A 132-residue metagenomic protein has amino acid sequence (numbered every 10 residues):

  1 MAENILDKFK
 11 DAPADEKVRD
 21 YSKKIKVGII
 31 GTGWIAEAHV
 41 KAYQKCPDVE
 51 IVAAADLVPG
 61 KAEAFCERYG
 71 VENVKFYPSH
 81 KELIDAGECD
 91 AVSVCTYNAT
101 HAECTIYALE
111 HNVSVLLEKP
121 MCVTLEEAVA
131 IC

Functional and structural regions predicted by a protein language model:
A2-G70: N-terminal Rossmann-like dinucleotide-binding module
V74-C132: Beta-loop-alpha module in the N-terminal Rossmann-like domain of NAD(P)-dependent dehydrogenases, especially those
